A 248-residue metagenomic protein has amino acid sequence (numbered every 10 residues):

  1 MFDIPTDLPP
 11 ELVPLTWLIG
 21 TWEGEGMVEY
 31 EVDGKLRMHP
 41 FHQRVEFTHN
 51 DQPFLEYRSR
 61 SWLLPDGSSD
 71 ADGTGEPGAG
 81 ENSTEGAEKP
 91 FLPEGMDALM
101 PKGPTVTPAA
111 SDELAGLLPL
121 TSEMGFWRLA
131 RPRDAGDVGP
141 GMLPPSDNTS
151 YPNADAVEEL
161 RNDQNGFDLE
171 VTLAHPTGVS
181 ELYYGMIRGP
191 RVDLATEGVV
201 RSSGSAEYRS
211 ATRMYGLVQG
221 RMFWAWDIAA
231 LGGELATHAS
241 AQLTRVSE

Functional and structural regions predicted by a protein language model:
F2-E248: Soluble ligand-binding/transfer domains with enclosed cavities or grooves
